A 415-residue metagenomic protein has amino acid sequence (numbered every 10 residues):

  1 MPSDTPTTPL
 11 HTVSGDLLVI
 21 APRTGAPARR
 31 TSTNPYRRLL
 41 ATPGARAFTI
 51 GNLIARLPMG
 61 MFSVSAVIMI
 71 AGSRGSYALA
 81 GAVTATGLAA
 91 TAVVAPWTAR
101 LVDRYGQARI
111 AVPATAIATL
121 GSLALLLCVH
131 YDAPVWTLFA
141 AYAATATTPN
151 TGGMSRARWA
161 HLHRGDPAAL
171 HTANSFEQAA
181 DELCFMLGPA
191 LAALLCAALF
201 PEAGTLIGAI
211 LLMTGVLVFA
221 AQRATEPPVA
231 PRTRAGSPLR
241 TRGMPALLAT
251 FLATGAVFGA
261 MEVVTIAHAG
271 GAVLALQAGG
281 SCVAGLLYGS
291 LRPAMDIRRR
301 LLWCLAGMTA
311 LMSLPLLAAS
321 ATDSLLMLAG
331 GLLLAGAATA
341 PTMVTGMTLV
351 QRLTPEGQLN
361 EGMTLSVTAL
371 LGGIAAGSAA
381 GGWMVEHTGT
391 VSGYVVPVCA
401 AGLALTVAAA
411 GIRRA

Functional and structural regions predicted by a protein language model:
R30-A92, P238-Q277: Helix-loop boundary and gating motifs at the non-cytosolic
L53, P134-T151, L252, M327-P341: Hydrophobic core of transmembrane alpha-helices in multi-pass small-molecule transporters, especially MFS/SLC-type
V93-Q107, C196, A284-R299, V385: Helix-to-loop junctions at the C-terminal end of transmembrane segments in multipass secondary transporters
A116-D132, G307-T322: C-terminal ends and interior cores of transmembrane alpha-helices in multi-pass membrane transporters/permeases
P134, A197-I210, W383-G402: A membrane-interface helix-boundary motif in multi-pass transporters
A141-D181: Cytoplasmic helix-loop-helix junction between adjacent transmembrane helices in 12-TM secondary transporters
P149-R164, T265, P341-T354: Intracellular juxtamembrane helix-capping segments at the cytosolic ends of symmetry-related transmembrane helices
R299-G346: C-terminal transmembrane helical hairpin of 12-TM major facilitator-type secondary transporters
